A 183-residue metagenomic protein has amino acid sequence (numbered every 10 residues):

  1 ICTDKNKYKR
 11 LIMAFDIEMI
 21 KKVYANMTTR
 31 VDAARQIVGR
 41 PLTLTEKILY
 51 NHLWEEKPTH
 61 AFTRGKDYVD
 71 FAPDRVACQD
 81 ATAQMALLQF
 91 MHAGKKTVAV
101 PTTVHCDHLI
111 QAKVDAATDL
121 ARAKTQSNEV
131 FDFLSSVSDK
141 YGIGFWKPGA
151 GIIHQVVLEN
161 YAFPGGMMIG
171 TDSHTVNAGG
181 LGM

Functional and structural regions predicted by a protein language model:
Y8-I12, G180-M183: Short, intrinsically disordered, charge-balanced linker/junction segments flanking boundaries in proteins
F15-I17: Short beta-alpha connecting loops at secondary-structure transitions that line or flank enzyme active sites
I20-V23, M27-M183: Long, structured ligand/cofactor-binding scaffold of large enzymes
